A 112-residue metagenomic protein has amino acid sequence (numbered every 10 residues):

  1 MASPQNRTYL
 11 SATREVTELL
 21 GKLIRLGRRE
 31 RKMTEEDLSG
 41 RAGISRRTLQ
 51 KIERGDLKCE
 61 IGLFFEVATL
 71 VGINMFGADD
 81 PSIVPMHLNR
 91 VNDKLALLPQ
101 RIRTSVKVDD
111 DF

Functional and structural regions predicted by a protein language model:
A2-E30: A short, Lys/Arg-rich alpha-helix, primarily the initiator
K22-D37, E66, L98-I102: Short basic helix-loop element that most often maps to the first helix and adjoining turn of HTH DNA-binding modules
K32-T48: Short alpha-helical DNA-recognition segment
G62-G77: DNA major-groove recognition helix of helix-turn-helix/homeodomain DNA-binding modules
G77-F112: Short, charged recognition helix plus adjacent turn of helix-turn-helix-like nucleic-acid-binding domains
